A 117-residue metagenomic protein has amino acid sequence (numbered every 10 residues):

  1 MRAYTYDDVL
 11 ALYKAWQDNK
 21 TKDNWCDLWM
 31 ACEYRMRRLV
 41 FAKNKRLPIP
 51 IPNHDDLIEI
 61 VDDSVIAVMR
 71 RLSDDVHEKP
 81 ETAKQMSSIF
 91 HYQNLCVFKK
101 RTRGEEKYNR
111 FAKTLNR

Functional and structural regions predicted by a protein language model:
M1-T5: Charge-biased low-complexity segments
Y6-L10, C26-F41, P50-D74: Conserved RNAP core-binding helix
W16-Q17, V68: Short, flexible helical or helix-coil boundary motifs
Y34, H91-C96: Short, charged/polar surface micro-motifs in flexible loops or helix N-caps
K45-N53, V68-I89, K99-E105: Short alpha-helix-to-loop micro-motif enriched in aromatics/charged/Gly
S64, M86, N94: Conserved RecA-like P-loop NTPase ATPase core
F98-R117: Charged, low-cysteine interdomain linkers and short loop/connector segments that bridge structured helical modules
